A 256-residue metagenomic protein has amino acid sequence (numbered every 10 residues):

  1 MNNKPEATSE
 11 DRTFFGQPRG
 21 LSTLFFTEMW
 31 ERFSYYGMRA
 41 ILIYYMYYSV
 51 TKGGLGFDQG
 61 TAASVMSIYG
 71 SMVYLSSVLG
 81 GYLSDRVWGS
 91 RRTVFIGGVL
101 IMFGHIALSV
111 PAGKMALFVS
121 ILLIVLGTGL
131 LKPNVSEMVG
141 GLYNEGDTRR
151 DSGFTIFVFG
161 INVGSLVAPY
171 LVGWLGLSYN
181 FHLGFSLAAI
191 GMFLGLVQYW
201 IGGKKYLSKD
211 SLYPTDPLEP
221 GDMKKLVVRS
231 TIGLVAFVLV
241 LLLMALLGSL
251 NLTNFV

Functional and structural regions predicted by a protein language model:
M1-Q17, E145, G173-V256: Intracellular loop-helix junctions on the cytosolic face of multi-pass helical membrane proteins
M29, G104, M115-L131: Hydrophobic core of transmembrane alpha-helices in multi-pass small-molecule transporters, especially MFS/SLC-type
R39-A40, V78-L79, N162-S178: A gly/Pro-rich, aromatic-decorated transmembrane alpha-helix motif that marks the paired, flexible gating helices
A40-A63, G248, T253-N254: Short amphipathic helix-loop junctions that connect adjacent transmembrane helices in Major Facilitator Superfamily/SLC
A63-S84, K132, L166-A168: Central cavity-lining transmembrane alpha-helices of secondary-active solute carriers, predominantly the Major
R86-G98, G146-D147: Cytoplasmic membrane-interface "Motif A"-like loop-to-helix N-cap segments of 12-TM Major Facilitator Superfamily
I96-L117: C-terminal ends and interior cores of transmembrane alpha-helices in multi-pass membrane transporters/permeases
L130-E145: Intracellular juxtamembrane helix-capping segments at the cytosolic ends of symmetry-related transmembrane helices
